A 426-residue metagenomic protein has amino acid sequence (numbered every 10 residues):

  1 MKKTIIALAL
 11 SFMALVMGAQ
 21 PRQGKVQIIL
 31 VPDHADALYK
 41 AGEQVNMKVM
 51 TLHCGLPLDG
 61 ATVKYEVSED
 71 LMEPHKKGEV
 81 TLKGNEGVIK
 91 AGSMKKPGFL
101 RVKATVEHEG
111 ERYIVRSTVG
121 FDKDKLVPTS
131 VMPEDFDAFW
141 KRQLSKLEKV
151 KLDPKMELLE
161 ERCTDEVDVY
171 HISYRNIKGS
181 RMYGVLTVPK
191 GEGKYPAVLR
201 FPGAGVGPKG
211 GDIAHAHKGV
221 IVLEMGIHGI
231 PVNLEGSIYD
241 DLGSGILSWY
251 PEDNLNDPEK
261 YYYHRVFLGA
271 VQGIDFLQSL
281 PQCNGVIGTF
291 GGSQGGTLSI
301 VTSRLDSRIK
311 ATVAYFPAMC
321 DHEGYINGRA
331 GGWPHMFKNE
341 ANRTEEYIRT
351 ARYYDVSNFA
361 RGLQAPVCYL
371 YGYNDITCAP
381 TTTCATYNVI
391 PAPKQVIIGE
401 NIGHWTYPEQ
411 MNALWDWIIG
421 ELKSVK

Functional and structural regions predicted by a protein language model:
D33-A37, E148-E192: N-terminal cap/lid segment of alpha/beta-hydrolase-fold proteins
P97-E109: Short, aromatic- and glycine-rich surface loops/edge beta-strands on solvent-exposed regions
G110-S130: Short beta-strand elements
G207-L268, F276, G324-G332: Cap/lid segment of the alpha/beta-hydrolase catalytic domain
Q282-G292: Alpha/beta-hydrolase fold nucleophile elbow
G296-R343, I398, T406-E409: Hydrolase active-site cap/lid region
N342, T377, C384-K426: C-terminal catalytic histidine-bearing segment of alpha/beta-hydrolase fold enzymes
L363, Y369-Y371: Short beta-strand/loop motif that positions the catalytic acidic residue of the alpha/beta-hydrolase fold
